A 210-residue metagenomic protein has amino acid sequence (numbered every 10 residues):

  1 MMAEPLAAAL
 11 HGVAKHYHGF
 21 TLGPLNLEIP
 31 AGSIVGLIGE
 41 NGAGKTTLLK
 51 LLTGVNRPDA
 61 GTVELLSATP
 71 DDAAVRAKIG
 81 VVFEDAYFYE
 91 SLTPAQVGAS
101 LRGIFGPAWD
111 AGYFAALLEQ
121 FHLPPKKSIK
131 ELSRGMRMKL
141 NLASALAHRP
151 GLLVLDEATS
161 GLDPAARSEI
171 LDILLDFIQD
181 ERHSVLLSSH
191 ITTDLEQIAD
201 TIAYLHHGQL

Functional and structural regions predicted by a protein language model:
L10-V13, F20-P30, G61, G208: Conserved beta-strand
I38-E40: The feature captures the beta-strand-to-loop junction immediately N-terminal to the Walker
T53: Helix-to-loop junction immediately C-terminal to a conserved catalytic motif
A60-V75: Conserved ABC transporter NBD signature motif
E84-N141: ABC-family P-loop ATPase nucleotide-binding domains
L153-E157: Catalytic Walker B motif of ABC-type/P-loop ATPase nucleotide-binding domains
T159-S160, T192: Short loop immediately C-terminal to the Walker-B catalytic DE motif in ABC-type ATPase nucleotide-binding domains
